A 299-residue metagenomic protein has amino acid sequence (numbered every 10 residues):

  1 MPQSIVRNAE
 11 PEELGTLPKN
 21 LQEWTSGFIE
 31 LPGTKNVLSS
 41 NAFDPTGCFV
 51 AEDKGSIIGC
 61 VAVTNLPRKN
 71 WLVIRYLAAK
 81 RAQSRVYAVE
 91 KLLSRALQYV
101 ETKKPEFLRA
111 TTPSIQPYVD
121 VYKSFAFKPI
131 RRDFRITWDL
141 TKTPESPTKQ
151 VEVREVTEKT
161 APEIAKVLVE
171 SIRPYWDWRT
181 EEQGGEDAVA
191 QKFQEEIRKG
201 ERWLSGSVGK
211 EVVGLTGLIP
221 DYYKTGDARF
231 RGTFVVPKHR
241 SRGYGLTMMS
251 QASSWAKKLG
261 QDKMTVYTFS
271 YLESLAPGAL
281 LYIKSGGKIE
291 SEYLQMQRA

Functional and structural regions predicted by a protein language model:
P2-L17, V151-L168, R173: A short beta-loop-alpha structural element at the N-terminal edge of CoA-dependent acyl/N-acetyltransferase catalytic
L21-D53, A62, R179-W203: Active-site rim helix/loop that mediates acceptor-substrate recognition in acyltransferases
Q22, G33-K91, V213-V236: Conserved donor-binding loop and adjoining core beta-sheet/short helix segment in diverse acyl/aminoacyl transferases
R85-Q98, V235, S241-S254, K258 (+1 more regions): Conserved acetyl-CoA-binding loop-helix of GNAT-fold acetyltransferases
P105-P147: Hydrophobic alpha-helical segments and helix pairs
R109-V119, T265-A279, Q295-A299: Conserved beta-strand-loop-alpha-helix junction that forms the acyl-donor binding cleft
Y122-R132, L280-E292: Conserved acetyl-CoA-binding loop of GNAT-fold acetyltransferases
I197-V208, V212-L218: Phosphate-binding active sites in nucleotide-utilizing proteins
